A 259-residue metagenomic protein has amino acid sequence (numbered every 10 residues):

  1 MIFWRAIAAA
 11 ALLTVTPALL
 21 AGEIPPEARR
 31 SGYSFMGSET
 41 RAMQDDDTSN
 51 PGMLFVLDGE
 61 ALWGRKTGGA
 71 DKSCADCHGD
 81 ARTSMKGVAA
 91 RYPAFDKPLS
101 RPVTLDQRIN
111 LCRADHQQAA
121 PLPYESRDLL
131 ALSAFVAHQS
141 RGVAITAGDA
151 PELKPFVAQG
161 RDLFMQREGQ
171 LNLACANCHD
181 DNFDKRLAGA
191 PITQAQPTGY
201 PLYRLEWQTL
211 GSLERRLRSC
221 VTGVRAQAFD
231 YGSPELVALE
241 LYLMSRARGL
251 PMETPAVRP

Functional and structural regions predicted by a protein language model:
I2-L13, P17-F55, T83, P93-A158 (+4 more regions): Post-cleavage N-terminal segment of exported redox proteins
D45-D76: N-terminal, post-signal-peptide region of Sec/Tat-exported proteins
W63, L163-F164: Conserved short C-terminal alpha-helix that flanks the catalytic cleft of nucleotide-sugar-dependent
A70-R82, L132, G160, Q170-N182 (+2 more regions): The canonical Cys-X-X-Cys-His
S84-G87, K185-G189: Short Cys/His-rich "knuckle" micro-motifs
A89-P98, P191-Y200: Short cysteine/histidine-rich metal-coordination sites, predominantly Zn2+-binding motifs
Y231: Cys-dependent condensing catalytic cores that perform Claisen condensation/acyl-transfer in fatty-acid/polyketide
